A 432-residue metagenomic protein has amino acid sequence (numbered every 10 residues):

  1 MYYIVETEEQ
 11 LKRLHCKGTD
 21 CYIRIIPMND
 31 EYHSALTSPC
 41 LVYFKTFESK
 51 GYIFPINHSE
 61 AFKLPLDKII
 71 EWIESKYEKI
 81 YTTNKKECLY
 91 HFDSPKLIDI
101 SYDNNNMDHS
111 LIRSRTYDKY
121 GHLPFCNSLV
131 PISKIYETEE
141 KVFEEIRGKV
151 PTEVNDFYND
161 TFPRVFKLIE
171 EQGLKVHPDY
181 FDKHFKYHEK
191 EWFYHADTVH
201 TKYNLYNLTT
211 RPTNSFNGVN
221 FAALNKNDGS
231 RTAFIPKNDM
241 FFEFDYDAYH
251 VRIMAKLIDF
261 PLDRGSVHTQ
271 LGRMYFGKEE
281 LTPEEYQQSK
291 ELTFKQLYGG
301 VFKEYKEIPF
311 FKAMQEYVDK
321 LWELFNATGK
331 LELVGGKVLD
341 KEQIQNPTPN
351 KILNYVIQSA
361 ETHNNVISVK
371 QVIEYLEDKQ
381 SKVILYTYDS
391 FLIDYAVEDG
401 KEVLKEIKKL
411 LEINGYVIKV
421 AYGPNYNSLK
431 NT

Functional and structural regions predicted by a protein language model:
M1-M28, L324, K330-L333: Structured nucleic-acid-interacting core domains from mobile-element enzymes and related host factors, especially RNase
Y2, I26-K50, I56-F62, D179-P283 (+3 more regions): Acidic, glycine-rich two-metal-ion catalytic cores of nucleic acid-processing enzymes
Y2-I4, K17-Y22, D30-K149: Conserved DEDDh/DEDDy metal-dependent 3′-5′ exonuclease domain
E6-C21, E71-E74, K226-M240, E374-D378: A short acidic-Thr-Gly-centered motif at the start of a beta-strand
E78-C88, D245, K303, L385 (+1 more regions): Short glycine-rich phosphate-binding loop at a beta-alpha junction
L89-E153, F162-Q172, N225-P349: Helical catalytic core of nucleic-acid polymerases
Y136, K167-Y180, F302, F391-E406: Catalytic palm subdomain of template-directed nucleic-acid polymerases, centered on the conserved carboxylate motif
G300-E307, Q315-Q358, D394, E398-T432: C-terminal polymerase-core module
